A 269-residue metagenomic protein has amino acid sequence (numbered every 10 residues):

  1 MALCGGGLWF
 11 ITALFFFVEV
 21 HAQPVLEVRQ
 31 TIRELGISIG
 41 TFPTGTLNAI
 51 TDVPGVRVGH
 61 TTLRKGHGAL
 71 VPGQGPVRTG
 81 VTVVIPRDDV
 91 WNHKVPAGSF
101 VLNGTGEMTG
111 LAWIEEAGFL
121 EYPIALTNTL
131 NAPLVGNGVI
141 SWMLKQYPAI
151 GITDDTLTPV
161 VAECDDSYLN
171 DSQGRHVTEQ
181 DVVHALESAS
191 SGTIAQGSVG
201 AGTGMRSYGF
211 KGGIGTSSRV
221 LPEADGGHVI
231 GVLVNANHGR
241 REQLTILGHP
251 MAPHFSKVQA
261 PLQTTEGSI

Functional and structural regions predicted by a protein language model:
M1-C4: N-terminal secretory signal peptides that target proteins for export/translocation
G6-E19: Bacterial N-terminal signal peptides
Q23-I269: Alpha/propeptide regions of enzymes that mature by internal proteolysis
